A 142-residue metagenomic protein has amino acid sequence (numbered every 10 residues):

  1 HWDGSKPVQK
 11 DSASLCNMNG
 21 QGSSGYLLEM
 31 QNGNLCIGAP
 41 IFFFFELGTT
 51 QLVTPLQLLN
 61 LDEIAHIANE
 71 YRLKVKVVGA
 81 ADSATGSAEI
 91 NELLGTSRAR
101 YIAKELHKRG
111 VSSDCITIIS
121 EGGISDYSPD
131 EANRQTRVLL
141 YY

Functional and structural regions predicted by a protein language model:
H1-K74, Y142: Periplasmic peptidoglycan-binding/tethering modules of Gram-negative envelope proteins
R72-V75, N133-Q135: Structural motif
A80-Y142: Periplasmic OmpA-like peptidoglycan-binding domain that tethers envelope proteins to the cell wall
